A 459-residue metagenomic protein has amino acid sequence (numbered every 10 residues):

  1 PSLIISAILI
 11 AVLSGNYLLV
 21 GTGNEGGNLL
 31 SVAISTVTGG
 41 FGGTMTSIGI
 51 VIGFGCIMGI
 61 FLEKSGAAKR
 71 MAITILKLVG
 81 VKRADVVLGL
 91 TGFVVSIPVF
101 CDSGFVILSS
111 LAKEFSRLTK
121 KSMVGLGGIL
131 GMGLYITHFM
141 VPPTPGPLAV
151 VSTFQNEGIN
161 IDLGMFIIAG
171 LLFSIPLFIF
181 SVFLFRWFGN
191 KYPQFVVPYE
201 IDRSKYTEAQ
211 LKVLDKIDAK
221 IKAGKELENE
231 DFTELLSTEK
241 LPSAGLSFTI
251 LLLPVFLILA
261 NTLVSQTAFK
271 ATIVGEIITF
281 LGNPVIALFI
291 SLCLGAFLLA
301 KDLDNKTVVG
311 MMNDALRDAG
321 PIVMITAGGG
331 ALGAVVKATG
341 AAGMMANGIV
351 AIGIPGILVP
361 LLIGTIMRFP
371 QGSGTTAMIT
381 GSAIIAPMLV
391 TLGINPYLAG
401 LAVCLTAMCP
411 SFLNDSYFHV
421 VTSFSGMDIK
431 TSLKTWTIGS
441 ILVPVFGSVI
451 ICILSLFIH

Functional and structural regions predicted by a protein language model:
P1-C56, R70-L78, L257-G328, M344-G348: Hydrophobic transmembrane alpha-helices of multi-pass solute/ion transporters
L3-S14, I52-G59, T91-V95, G170-W187 (+6 more regions): Hydrophobic core segments of alpha-helical transmembrane domains in multi-pass membrane transport and ion-translocation
G27, E63-A68, L78-K82, E114-L126 (+5 more regions): Juxtamembrane helix-boundary/capping and inter-helix hinge elements in multi-pass membrane proteins
L30, G42-I48, I75-L90, L118-L126 (+6 more regions): Membrane-interfacial loop-to-helix junctions in multi-pass transporters
M45-G49, G59-K69, V95-S110, T137-T144 (+4 more regions): Short helix-coil transition sites and intra-membrane helix breaks within transmembrane domains of multi-pass
I75-A169, S373-L405: Hydrophobic transmembrane alpha-helices that form the pore/transport pathway of multi-pass ion and small-solute
V79-K82, V124-G125, G170-S174, A327 (+1 more regions): C-terminal transmembrane helix pair
I168-G310, H459: Long, contiguous bundles of hydrophobic transmembrane helices that form the permeation core of multi-pass
